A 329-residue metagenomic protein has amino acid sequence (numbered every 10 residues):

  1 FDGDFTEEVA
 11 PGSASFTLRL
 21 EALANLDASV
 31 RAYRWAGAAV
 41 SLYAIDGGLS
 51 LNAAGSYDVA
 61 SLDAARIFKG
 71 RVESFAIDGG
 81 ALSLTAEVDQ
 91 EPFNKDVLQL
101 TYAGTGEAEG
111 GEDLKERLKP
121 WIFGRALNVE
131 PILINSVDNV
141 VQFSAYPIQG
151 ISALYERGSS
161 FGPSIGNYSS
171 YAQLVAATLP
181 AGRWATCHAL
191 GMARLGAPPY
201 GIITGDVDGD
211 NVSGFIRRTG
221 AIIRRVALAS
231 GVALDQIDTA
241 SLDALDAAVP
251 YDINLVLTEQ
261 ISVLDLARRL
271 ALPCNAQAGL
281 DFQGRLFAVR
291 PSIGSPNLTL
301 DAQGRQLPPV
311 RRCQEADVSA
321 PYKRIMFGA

Functional and structural regions predicted by a protein language model:
F1-A64, F75-A153, G205-A329: C-terminal extracytoplasmic interaction modules
R66-F68: Short beta-strand segments
A153-G158, I165-A233: Surface-exposed interaction regions enriched in Ser/Thr/Asp/Glu that occur as long low-complexity tracts or repetitive
G158-S159, G284: Detector for glycine-centered tight turns/loop "hinges" at secondary-structure junctions
G162-P163, A288: A sequence-level detector of short linear motifs
